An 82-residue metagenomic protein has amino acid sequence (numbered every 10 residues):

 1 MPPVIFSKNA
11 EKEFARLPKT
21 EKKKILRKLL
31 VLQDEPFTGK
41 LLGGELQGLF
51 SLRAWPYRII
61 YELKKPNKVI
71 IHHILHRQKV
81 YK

Functional and structural regions predicted by a protein language model:
M1-V4, K8-K23, V31, A54-Y57 (+1 more regions): Enriched for short, Lys/Arg-rich terminal
L30-L52, Y81: A short, surface-exposed loop/turn module that caps and links secondary-structure elements
